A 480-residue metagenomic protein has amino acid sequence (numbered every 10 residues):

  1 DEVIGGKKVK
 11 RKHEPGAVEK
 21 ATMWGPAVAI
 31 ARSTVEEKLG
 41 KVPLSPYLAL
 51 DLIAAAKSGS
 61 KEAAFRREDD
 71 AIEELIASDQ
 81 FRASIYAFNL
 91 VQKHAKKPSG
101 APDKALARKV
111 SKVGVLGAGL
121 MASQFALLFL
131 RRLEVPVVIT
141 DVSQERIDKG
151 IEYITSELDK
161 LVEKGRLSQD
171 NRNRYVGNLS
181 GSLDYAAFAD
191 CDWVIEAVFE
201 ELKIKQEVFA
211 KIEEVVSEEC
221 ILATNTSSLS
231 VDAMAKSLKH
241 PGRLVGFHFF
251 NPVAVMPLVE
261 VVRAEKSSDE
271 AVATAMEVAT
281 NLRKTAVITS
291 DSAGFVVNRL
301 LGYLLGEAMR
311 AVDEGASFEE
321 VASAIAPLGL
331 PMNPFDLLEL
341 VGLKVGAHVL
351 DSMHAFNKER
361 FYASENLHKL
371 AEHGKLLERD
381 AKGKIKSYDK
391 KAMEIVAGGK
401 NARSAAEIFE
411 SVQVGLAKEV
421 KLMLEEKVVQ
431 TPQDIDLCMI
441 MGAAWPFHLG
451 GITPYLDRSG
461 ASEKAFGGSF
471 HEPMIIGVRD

Functional and structural regions predicted by a protein language model:
D1-D480: N-terminal glycine-rich phosphate-binding loop for ADP-containing cofactors
